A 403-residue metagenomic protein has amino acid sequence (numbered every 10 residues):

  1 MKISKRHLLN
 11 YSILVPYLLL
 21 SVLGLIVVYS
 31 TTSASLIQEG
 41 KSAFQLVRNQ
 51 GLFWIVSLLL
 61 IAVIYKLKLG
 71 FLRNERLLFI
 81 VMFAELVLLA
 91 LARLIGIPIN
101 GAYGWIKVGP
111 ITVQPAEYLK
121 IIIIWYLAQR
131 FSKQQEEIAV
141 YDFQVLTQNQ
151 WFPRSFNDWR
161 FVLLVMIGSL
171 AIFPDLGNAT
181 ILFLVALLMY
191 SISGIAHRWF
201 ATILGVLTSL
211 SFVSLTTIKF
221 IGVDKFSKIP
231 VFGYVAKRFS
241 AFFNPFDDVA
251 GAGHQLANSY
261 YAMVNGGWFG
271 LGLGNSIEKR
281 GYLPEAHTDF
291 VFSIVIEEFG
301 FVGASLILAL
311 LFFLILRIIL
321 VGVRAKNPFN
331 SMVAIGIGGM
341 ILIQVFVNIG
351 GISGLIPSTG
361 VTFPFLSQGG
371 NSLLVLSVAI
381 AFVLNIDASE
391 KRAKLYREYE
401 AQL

Functional and structural regions predicted by a protein language model:
K2-S12, I26-F173, I349, S353-T359 (+2 more regions): Membrane-helix boundary/helix-loop-helix interface segments in multi-pass membrane proteins
V22, G354-L395: Transmembrane alpha-helices of multi-pass inner-membrane enzymes
L52-L60, E298-I318: Hydrophobic alpha-helical transmembrane segments
L59-G70, L127-E136, L187-A196, F313-G322 (+1 more regions): Structural signal for the C-terminal ends of transmembrane alpha-helices and the immediately following loop
L77-I80, R160-G168, L176-D224: Hydrophobic alpha-helical segments of polytopic membrane proteins
T180-W199, I277-G300, G360-L374: Interfacial segments of multi-pass membrane proteins
L204-F301: Hydrophobic, glycine- and aromatic-enriched re-entrant/interface helices and adjoining loop segments
L320-T359: Loop-to-helix entry and N-terminal half of a specific, functionally important transmembrane alpha helix in multi-pass
